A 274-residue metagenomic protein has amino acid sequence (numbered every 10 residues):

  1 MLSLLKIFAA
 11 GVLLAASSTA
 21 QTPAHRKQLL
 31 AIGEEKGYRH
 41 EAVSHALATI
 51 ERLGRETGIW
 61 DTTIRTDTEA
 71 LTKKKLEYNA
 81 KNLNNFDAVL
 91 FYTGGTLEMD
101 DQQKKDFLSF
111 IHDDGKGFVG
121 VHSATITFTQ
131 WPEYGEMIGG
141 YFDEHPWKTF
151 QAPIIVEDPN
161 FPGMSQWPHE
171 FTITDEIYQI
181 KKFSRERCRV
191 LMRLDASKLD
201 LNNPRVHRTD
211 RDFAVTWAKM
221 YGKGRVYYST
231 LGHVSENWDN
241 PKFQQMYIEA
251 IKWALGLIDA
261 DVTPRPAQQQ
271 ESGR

Functional and structural regions predicted by a protein language model:
K6-A16: Bacterial N-terminal signal peptides
S18-A20: Sec/Tat signal peptide C-region and signal peptidase I cleavage site
T22-K27, E41-S44, A48-T57, T66 (+3 more regions): Extracellular ligand-binding/catalytic regions of CAZymes and related secreted enzymes and adhesion modules
Q28-I32, N82-T129, K223, S229: Short alpha-beta junction capping motif
E34-E41, G94-T96, E236-N237: Second-shell loop/turn segments in exported
S44-E51, F86, K104-L108, W131 (+2 more regions): Extracytoplasmic/secreted envelope proteins and their assembly/folding machinery, especially bacterial periplasmic
R55, D61-T63, G140, H145-G222: Catalytic beta-strand/loop cores that center a nucleophilic Ser/Cys/Thr and support acyl-enzyme chemistry
T66-N82: Glycine-rich, highly charged phosphate/nucleotide-binding loops
